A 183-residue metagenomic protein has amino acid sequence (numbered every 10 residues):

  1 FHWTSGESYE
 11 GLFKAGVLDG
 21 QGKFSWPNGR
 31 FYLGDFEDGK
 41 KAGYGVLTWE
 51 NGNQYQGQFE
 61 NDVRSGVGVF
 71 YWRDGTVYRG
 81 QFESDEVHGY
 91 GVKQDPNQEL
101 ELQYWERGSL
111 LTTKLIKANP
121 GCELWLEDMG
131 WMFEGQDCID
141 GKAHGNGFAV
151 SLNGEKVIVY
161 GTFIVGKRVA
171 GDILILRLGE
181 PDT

Functional and structural regions predicted by a protein language model:
F1-T183: Glycine/tyrosine- and acidic-biased, solvent-exposed loop/turn segments at the edges of beta-strands
